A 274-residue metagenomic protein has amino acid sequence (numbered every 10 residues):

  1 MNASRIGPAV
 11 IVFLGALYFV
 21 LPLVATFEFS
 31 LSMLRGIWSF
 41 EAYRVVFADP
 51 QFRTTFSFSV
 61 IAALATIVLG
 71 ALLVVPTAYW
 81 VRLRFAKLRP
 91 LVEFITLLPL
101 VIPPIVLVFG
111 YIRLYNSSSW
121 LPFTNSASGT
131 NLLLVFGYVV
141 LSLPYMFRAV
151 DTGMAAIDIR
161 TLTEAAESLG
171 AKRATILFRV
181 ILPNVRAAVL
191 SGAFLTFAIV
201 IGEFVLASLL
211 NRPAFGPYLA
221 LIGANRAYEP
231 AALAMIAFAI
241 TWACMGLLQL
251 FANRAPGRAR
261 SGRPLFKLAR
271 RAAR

Functional and structural regions predicted by a protein language model:
N2-R35, A48-A155, N184-F204, N211 (+2 more regions): Membrane-water interface segments at the C-terminal ends of transmembrane alpha-helices in multi-pass inner-membrane
R35-A48, L210-G223: Short hydrophobic, aromatic-rich alpha-helical segments embedded in or entering the lipid bilayer of multi-pass
Y145-R148, R160, R179, F204 (+1 more regions): Short alpha-helical elements of helix-turn-helix
D158-L162, G262, R271: Short glycine/proline-centered loop/turn elements that form peptide/ligand docking sites
A166: The alpha-helix within a helix-turn-helix
L169-G170, P183: Glycine/proline-centered hinge or cleavage motifs at structural transition points of membrane proteins
A255-P264: Short, Lys/Arg-enriched, Gly/Pro-containing loop segments at transmembrane-helix junctions of multi-pass membrane
